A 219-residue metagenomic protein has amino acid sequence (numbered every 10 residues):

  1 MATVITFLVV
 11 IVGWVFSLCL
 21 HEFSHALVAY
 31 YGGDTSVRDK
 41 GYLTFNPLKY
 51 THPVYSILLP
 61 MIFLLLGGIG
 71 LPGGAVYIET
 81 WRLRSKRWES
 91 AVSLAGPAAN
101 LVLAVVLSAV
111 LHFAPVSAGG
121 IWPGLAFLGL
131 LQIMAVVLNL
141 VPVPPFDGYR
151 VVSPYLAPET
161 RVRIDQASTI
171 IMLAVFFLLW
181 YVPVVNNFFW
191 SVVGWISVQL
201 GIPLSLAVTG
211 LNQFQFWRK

Functional and structural regions predicted by a protein language model:
M1-K219: Hydrophobic transmembrane alpha-helices and their immediate loop junctions in multi-pass integral membrane proteins
